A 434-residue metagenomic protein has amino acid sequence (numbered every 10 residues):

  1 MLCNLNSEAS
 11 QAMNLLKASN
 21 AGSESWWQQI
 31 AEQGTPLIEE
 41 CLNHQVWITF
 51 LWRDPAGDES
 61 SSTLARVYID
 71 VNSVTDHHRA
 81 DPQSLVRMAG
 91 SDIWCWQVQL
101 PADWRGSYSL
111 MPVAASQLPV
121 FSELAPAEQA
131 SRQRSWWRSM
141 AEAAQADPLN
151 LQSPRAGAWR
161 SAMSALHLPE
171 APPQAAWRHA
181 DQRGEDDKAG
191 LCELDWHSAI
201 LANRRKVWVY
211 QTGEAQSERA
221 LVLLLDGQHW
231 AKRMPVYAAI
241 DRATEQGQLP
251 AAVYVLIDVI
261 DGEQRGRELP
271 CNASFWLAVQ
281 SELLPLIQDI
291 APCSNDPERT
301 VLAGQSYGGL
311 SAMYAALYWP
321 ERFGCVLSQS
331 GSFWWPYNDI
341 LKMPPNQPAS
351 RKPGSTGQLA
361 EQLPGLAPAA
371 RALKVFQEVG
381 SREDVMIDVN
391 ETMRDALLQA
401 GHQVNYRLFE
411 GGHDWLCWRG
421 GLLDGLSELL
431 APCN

Functional and structural regions predicted by a protein language model:
L2-A80, S84, A89-N434: Non-catalytic cap/lid and distal C-terminal segments of serine-dependent acyl enzymes
